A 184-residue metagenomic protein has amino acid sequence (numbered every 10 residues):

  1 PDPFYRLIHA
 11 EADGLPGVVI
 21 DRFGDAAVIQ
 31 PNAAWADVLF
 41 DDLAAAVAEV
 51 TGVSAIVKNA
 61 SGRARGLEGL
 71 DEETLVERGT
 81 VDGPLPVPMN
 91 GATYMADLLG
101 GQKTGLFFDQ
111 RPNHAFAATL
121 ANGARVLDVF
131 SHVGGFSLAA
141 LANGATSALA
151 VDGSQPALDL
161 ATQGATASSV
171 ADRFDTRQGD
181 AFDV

Functional and structural regions predicted by a protein language model:
P1: Conserved beta/loop motifs at nucleotide-recognition and modification sites
I8-D21, D37-F107: Non-catalytic substrate-recognition/targeting regions of SAM-dependent transferases
G24, D37, A44-A46, E73-L75 (+4 more regions): General N-terminal targeting signals
A26-P31: Carbohydrate-binding surface patches
G79-V184: Rossmann-like S-adenosyl-L-methionine
